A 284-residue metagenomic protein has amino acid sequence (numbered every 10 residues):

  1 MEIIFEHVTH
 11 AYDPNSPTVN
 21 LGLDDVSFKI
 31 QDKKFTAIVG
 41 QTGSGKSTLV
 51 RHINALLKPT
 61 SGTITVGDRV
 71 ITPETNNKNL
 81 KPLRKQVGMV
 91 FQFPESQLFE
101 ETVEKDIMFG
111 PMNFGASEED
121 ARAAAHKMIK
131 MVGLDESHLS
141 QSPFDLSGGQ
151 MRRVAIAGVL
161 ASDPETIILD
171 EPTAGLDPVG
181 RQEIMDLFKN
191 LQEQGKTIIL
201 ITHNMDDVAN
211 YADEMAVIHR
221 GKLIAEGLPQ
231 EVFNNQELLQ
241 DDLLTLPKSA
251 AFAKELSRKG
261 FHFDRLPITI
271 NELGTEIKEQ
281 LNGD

Functional and structural regions predicted by a protein language model:
M1-E2, A11-D25, T75-N79: A short, flexible loop at the N-terminus of ABC-type nucleotide-binding domains that lies
N54: Helix-to-loop junction immediately C-terminal to a conserved catalytic motif
T63-P82: ABC ATPase NBD Q-loop/coupling interface
E119-S137: Conserved ABC ATPase "signature" region
S142-L146, Q150: Conserved ABC ATPase signature
V159-L160: ABC ATPase C-loop
I167-D170: Catalytic Walker B motif of ABC-type/P-loop ATPase nucleotide-binding domains
R220-G221: Conserved ABC ATPase "signature" C-loop
